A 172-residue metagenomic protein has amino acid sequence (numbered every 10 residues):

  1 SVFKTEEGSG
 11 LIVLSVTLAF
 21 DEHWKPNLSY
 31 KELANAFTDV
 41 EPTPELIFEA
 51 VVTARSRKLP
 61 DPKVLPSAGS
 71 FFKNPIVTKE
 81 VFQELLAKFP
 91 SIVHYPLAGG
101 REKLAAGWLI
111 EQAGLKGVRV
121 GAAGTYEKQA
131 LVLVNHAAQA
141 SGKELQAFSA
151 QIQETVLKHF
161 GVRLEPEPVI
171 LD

Functional and structural regions predicted by a protein language model:
S1-K143, H159-D172: Phosphate/pyrophosphate- and phosphate-bearing ligand-binding catalytic cores of soluble enzymes
I152: Phosphate/pyrophosphate-binding loops and the adjoining catalytic core of nucleotide-dependent enzymes
